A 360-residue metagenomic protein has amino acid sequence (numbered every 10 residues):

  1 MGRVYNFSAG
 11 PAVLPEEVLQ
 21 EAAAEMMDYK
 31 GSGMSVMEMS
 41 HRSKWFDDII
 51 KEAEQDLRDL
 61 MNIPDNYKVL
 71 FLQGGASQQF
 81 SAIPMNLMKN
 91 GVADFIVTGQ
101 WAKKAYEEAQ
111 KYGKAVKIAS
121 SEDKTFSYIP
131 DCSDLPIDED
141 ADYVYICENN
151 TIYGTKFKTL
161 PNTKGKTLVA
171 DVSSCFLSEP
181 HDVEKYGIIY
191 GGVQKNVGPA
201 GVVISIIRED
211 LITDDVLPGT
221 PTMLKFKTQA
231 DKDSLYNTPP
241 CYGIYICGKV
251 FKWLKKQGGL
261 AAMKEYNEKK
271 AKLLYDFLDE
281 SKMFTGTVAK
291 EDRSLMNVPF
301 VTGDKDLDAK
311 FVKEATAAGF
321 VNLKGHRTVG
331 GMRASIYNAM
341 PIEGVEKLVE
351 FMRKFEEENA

Functional and structural regions predicted by a protein language model:
G2-V4, A317, G330-A360: PLP-dependent enzyme catalytic core of the Aspartate aminotransferase-like
R3-E54: A glycine-/small-polar-enriched, mobile loop at the entrance of the PLP active site in fold-type I
G10, A109, S121-F176: Active-site phosphate-binding strand-loop segment of PLP-dependent enzymes
P15, V193-Y275, A289, E358-A360: Active-site C-terminal subdomain of aminotransferase-like
S32-Q79, N86, Q100, E108: Conserved N-terminal alpha-helix of the aminotransferase class I/II PLP-enzyme fold
S77-D142: PLP-dependent aminotransferase-like
V169, V183-Q194, V203: Conserved active-site segment immediately N-terminal to the catalytic lysine that forms the internal aldimine
F284-A315: Conserved PLP-binding catalytic core of the aspartate aminotransferase-like
